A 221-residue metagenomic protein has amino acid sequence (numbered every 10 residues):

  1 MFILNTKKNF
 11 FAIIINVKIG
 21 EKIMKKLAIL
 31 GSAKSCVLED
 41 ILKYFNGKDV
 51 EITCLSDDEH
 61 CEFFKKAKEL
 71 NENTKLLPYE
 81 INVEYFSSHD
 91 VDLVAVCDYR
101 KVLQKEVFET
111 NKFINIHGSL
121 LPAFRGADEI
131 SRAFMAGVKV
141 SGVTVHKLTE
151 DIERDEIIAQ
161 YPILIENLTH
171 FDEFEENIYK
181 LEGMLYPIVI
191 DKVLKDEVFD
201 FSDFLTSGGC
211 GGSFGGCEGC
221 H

Functional and structural regions predicted by a protein language model:
F2-H221: One-carbon transfer enzymes
